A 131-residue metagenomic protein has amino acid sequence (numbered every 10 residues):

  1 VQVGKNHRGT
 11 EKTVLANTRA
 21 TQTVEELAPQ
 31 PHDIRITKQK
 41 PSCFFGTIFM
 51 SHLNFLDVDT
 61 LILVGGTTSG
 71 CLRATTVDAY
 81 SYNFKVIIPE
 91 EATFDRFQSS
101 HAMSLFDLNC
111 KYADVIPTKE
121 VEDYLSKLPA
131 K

Functional and structural regions predicted by a protein language model:
V1-V58: Active-site alpha/beta core segments
D59, K85, D114: Residue-level detector of anion-binding/catalytic polar loops
I62-G65, K85-Q98: A short glycine-rich beta-strand->turn/loop micro-motif centered on a GG-aromatic cluster
T68-T75: Short glycine/serine/threonine-rich phosphate/pyrophosphate-binding segments that cradle anionic phosphate groups
Y80-S81, N109: Anion (oxyanion) recognition and catalysis
R96-N109: Active-site-proximal loop->helix
Y112-K131: A charged, well-structured terminal subsegment
